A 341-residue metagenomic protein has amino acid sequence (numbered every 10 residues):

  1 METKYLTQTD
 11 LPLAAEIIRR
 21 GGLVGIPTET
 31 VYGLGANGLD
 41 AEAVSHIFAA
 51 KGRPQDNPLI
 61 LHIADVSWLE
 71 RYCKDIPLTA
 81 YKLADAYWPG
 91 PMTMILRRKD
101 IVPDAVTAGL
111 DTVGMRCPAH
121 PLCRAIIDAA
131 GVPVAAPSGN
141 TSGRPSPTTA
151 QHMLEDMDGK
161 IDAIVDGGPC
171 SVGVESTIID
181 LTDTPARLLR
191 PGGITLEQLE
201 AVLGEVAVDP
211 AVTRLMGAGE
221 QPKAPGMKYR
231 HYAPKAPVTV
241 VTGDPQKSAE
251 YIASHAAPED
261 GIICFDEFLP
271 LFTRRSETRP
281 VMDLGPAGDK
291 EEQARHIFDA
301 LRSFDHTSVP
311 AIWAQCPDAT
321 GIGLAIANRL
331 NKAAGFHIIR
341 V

Functional and structural regions predicted by a protein language model:
M1-V341: Active-site-adjacent structural elements in enzyme catalytic cores
